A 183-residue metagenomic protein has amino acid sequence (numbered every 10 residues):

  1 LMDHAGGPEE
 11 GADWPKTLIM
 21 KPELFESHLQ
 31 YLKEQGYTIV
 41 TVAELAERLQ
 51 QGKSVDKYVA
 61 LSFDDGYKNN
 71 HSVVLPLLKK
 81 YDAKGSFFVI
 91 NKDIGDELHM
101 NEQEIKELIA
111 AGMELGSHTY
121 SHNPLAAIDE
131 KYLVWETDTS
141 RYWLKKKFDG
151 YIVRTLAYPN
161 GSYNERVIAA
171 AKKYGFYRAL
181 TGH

Functional and structural regions predicted by a protein language model:
L1-I19, R48, K53-V59, Y67-R166 (+1 more regions): Metal-dependent polysaccharide deacetylase catalytic core of the NodB/CE4 family, i.e., the active-site-bearing domain
I19-K53, K145-F148, K172-H183: C-terminal domain-boundary segment and adjacent tail
Y31, Q35-G36, A60, N123-P124: Acidic/glycine-enriched edge-of-secondary-structure segments
I168-A170: Short helices/loops that flank or line small-molecule/ion binding pockets
